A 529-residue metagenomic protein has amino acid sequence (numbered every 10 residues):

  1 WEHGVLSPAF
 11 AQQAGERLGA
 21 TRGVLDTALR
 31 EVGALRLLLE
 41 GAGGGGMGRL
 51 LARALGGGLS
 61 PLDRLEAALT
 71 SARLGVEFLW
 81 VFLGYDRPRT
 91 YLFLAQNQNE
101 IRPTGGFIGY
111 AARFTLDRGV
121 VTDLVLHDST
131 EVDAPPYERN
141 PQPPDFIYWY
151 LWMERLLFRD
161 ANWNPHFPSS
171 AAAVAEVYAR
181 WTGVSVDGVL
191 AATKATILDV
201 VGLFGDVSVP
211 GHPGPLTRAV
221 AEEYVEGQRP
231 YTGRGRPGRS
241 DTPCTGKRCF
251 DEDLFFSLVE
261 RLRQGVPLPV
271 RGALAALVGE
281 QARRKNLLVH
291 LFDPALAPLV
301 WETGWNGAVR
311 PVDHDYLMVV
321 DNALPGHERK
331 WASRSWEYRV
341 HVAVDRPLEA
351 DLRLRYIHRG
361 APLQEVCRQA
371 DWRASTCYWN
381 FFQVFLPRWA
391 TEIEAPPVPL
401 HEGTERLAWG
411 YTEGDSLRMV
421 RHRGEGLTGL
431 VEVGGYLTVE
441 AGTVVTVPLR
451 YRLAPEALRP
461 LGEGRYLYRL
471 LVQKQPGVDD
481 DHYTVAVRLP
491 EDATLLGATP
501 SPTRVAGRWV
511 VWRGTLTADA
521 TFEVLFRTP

Functional and structural regions predicted by a protein language model:
W1-D481, V485-V487, E491-D492: Non-catalytic, solvent-exposed segments at the cell envelope interface
D86, R504-G507: Alpha-helical structural elements
V120, A390, A498-R504: Small-residue (G/S/T/A) turn/hinge positions that recur once per unit in extracellular repeat modules
V189, V445, T521-P529: Surface-exposed interaction regions enriched in Ser/Thr/Asp/Glu that occur as long low-complexity tracts or repetitive
D345, E440-V444, G507-F522: Solvent-exposed, conformationally flexible loop/turn segments
D492-A498: Surface-exposed interfaces of beta-sheet-rich extracellular modules
